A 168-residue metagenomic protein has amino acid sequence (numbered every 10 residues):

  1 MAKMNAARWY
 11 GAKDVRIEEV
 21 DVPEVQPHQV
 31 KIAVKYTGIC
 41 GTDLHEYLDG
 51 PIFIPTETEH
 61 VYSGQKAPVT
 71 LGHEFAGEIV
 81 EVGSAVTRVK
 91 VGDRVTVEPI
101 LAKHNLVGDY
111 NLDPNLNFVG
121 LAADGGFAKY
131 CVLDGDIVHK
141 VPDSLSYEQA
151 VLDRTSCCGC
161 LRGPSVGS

Functional and structural regions predicted by a protein language model:
A2-N5: Extreme N-terminal starter segment of soluble prokaryotic enzymes
R8-E24, G41-A76, E98, D109-A122: N-terminal glycine-rich cofactor-binding segment
V20, D43, G77-I79, G92 (+2 more regions): Buried hydrophobic positions in well-ordered alpha/beta secondary-structure cores of metabolic enzymes
P23-T37, I52-H104, P142-L145: Glycine-rich beta-strand-centered segment in the early N-terminal region that forms part of a ligand/cofactor-binding
T37-G38, S156: Proline-glycine-enriched beta-turn/loop adjacent to the NAD(P) cofactor-binding site in Rossmann-like oxidoreductases
V61-P68, H73, I100-S168: NAD(P)H dinucleotide-binding glycine-rich loop of Rossmann-like/cofactor-binding domains, especially the beta1-alpha1
